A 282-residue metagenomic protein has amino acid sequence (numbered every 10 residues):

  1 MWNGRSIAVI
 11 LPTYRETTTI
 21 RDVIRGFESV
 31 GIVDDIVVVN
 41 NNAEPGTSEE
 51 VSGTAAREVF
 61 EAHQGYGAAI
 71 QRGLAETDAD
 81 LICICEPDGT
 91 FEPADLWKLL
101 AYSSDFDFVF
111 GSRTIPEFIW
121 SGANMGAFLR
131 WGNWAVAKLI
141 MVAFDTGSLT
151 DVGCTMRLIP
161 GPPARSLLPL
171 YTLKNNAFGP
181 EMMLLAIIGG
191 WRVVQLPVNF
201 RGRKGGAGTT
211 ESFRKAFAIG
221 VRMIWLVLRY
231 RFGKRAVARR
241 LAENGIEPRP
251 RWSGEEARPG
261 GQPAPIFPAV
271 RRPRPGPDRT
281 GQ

Functional and structural regions predicted by a protein language model:
M1-S6, T146, L170-Q282: Hydrophobic helical membrane-anchoring modules
G4-I7, F27-V38, A56-R57: Short loop->beta transition adjacent to catalytic acidic/histidine clusters or analogous donor-positioning motifs
R15-S29: Short, well-formed alpha-helical segments that are part of the catalytic scaffolds of diverse glycosyltransferases
E16-T19, A43, Y66: Donor nucleotide-sugar binding loop of glycosyltransferases
N40-S48: A conserved acidic beta->alpha catalytic loop
A43, G89-F91: Acidic metal-phosphate-binding loop of nucleotide-sugar-dependent transferases
A62-Q64, A68-E76, L81, P93-N176 (+3 more regions): Acceptor/aglycone-binding surface of glycosyltransferases and processive sugar-polymer synthases
